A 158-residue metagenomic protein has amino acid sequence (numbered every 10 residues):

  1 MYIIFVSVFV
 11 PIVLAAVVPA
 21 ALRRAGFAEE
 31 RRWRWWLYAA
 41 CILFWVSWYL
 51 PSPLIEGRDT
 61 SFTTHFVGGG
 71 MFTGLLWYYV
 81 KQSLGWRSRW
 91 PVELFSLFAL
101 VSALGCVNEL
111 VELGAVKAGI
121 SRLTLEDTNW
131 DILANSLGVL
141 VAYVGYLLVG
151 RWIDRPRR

Functional and structural regions predicted by a protein language model:
M1-E126, L137-R158: Bulky hydrophobic segments
D131: Divalent-cation-assisted or electrostatically stabilized phosphate/pyrophosphate-binding catalytic cores
